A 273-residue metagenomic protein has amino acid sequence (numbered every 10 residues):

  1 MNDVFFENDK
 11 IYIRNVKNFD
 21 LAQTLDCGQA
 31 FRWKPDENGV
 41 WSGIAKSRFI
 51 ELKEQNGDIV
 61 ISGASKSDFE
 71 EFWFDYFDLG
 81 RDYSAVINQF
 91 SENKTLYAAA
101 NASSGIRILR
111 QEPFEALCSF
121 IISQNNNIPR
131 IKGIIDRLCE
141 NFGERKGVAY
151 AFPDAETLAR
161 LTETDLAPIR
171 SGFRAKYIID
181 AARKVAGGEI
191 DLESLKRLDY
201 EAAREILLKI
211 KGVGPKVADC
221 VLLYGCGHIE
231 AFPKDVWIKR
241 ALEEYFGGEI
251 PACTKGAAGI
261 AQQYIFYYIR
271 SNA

Functional and structural regions predicted by a protein language model:
M1-A273: HhH-family (HhH-GPD) DNA N-glycosylase catalytic core used in base-excision repair
